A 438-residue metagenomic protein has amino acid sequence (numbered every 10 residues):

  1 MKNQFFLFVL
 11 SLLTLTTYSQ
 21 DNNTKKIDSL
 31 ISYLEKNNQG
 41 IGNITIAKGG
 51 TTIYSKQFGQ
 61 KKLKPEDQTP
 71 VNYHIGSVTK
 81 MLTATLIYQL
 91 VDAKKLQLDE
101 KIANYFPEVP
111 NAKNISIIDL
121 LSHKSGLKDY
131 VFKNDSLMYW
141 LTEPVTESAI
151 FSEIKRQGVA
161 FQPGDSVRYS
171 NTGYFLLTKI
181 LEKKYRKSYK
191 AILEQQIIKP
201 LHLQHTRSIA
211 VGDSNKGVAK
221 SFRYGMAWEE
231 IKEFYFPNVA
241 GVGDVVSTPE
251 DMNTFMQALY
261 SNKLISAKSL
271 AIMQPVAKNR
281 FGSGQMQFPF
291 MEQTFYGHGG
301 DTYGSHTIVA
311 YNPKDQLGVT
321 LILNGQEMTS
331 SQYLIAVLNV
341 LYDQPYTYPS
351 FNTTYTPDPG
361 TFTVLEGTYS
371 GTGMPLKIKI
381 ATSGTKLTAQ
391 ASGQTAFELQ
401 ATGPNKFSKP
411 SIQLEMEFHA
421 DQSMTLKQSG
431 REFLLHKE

Functional and structural regions predicted by a protein language model:
M1-Y73, V91-Q97, S122, L127 (+6 more regions): N-terminal leader/targeting segments and the immediately adjacent pre-domain N-terminus
Q20-K56, Y185, E194, K199 (+1 more regions): Catalytic loop of the DD-peptidase/beta-lactamase superfamily, centered on the K-T-G motif and neighboring
N22, K26-L30, S77, L82 (+13 more regions): Extracytoplasmic/secreted proteins, especially bacterial periplasmic and envelope-associated proteins
K26, E35-N43, L63-S122, F161-T172 (+2 more regions): Short active-site loop at a secondary-structure junction that contains or immediately precedes the catalytic residue(s)
A47-K48, T52, E108-V109, I209-K216: Short, solvent-exposed turn/loop segments enriched in Gly/Ser/Thr/Pro and often Arg
Q60, T69, K101-E108, N134-Y139 (+2 more regions): Short linear capping/connector segments at secondary-structure termini
K113-V309: Short, surface-exposed loop or secondary-structure junction motifs that flank catalytic or metal-binding residues
